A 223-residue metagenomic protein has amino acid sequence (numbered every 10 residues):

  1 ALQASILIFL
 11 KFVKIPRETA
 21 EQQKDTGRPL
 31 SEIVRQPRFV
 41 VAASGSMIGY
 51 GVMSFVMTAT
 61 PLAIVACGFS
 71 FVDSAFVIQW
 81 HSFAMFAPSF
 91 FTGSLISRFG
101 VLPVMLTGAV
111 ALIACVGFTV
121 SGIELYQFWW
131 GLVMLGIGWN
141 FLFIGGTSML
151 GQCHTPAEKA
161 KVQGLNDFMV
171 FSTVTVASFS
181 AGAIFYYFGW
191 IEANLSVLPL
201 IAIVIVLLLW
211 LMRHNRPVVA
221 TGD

Functional and structural regions predicted by a protein language model:
A1, A183-I201: A membrane-interface helix-boundary motif in multi-pass transporters
A1-T19, L207-M212: C-terminal membrane-cytosol helix-exit motif in multi-pass small-molecule transporters
K14-A43, D223: Juxtamembrane intracellular "pre-TM" segments in multi-pass secondary transporters
R35-F55, V133: Pair of pore-lining "gating" transmembrane helices in MFS-fold secondary transporters
P88-V101, F185: Helix-to-loop junctions at the C-terminal end of transmembrane segments in multipass secondary transporters
P103-G117, L198: Structural signature of the two symmetry-related core transmembrane helices
F141-T155: Intracellular juxtamembrane helix-capping segments at the cytosolic ends of symmetry-related transmembrane helices
A157-F188: A late C-terminal transmembrane helix in Major Facilitator Superfamily
